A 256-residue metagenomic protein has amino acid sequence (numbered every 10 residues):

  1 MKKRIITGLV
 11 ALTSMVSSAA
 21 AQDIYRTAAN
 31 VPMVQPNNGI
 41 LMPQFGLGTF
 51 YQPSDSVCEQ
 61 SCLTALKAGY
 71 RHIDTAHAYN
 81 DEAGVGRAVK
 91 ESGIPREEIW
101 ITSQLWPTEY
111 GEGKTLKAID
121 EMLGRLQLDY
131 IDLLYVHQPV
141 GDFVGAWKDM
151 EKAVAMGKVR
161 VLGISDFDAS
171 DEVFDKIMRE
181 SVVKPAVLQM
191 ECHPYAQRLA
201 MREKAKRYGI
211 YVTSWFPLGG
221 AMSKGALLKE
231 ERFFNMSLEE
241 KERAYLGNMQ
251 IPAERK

Functional and structural regions predicted by a protein language model:
M1-I6: Bacterial N-terminal signal peptides that target proteins for export
T7-V16: Bacterial N-terminal signal peptides
S17-A21: Sec/Tat signal peptide C-region and signal peptidase I cleavage site
Q22-I99, L218-A221: N-terminal binding-site loop/beta-alpha segment at the start of enzyme catalytic domains that lines or forms
P53, Y110-A200, K206-T213: Glycine/proline-rich, positively charged, aromatic-decorated active-site loop/lid region on the catalytic face
H77-Y79, L105-P107, V140, D168 (+2 more regions): Active-site-proximal loop/turn and secondary-structure-junction residues that shape catalytic pockets, frequently
E203-K256: Structured C-terminal cap/extension of enzyme domains
